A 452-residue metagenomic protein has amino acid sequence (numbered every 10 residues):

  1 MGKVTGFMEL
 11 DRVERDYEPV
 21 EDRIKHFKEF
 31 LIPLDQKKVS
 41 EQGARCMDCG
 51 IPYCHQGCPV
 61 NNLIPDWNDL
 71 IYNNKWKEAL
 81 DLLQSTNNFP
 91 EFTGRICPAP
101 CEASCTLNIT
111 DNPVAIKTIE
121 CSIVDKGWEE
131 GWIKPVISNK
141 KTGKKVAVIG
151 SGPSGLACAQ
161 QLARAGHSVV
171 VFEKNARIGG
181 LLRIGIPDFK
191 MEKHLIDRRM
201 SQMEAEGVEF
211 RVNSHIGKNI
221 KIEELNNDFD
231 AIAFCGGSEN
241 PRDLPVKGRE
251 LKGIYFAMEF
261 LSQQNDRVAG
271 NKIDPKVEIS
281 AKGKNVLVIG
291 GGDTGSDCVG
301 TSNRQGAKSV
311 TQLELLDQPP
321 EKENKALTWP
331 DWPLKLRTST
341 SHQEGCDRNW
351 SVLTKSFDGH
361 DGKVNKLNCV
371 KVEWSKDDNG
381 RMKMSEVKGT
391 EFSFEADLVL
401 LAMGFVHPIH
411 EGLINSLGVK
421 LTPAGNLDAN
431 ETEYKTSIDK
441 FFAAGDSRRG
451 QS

Functional and structural regions predicted by a protein language model:
V4-E18, E29, G43, M47 (+3 more regions): Short Fe-S-cluster ligation motifs
T5-I32, N61-N73, E78-N87, I109 (+7 more regions): Beta1-alpha1 glycine-rich phosphate/pyrophosphate-binding loop at the start of Rossmann-like nucleotide-binding domains
A44-D66, F89-T110: Local cysteine-cluster metal-coordination motifs and their immediate loop/turn environment, predominantly Fe-S cluster
E78, K140-K141, K145-I149, D197-V246 (+4 more regions): Feature captures the FAD/FMN-dependent oxidoreductase FAD-binding
R95-K126, S238, L244-E250: Helix-enriched interaction subdomains in cytosolic or periplasmic regions, typified by TIR/SEFIR signaling/NADase cores
I123-N139, S201-K218, P241-G300, Q305 (+2 more regions): Glycine-rich dinucleotide-binding loop and its adjacent helix/turn
V146-V148, V169, V286, F441: Conserved hydrophobic helix-helix packing surfaces used for dimerization/oligomerization
E250-G283, S375-Q451: FAD-site-proximal beta/loop scaffold in flavoenzymes
